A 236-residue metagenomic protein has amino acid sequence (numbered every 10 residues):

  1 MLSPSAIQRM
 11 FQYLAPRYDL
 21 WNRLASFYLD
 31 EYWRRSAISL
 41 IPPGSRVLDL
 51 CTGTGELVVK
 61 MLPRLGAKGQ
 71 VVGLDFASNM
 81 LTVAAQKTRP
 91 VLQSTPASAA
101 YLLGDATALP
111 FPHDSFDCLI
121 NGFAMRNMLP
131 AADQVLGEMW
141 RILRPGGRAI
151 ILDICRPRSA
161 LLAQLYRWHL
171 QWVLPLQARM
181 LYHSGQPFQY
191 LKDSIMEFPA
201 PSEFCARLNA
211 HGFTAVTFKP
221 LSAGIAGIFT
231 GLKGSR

Functional and structural regions predicted by a protein language model:
A25, L152-R207, T217: C-terminal alpha-helical "lid/dimerization" subdomain adjacent to the S-adenosyl-L-methionine
F27-G44, K60: Conserved alpha-helix/loop element of class I SAM-dependent methyltransferases that forms part of the SAM/SAH-binding
P43, A67-K68, L143-R148: Short glycine-dipeptide loop
L48-A108: Class I SAM-dependent methyltransferase SAM/SAH-binding core
T107-L119: A short acidic, Gly/Pro-enriched loop at the edge of an enzyme's catalytic core that lines a small-molecule cofactor
D117-A131: A short SAM/SAH-binding and catalytic strip from SAM-dependent methyltransferases
D133-P145: A short glycine-rich, Lys/Arg-flanked "PGG" loop and its adjoining helix->strand segment in the class I
H211-R236: Core SAM-dependent methyltransferase catalytic element
